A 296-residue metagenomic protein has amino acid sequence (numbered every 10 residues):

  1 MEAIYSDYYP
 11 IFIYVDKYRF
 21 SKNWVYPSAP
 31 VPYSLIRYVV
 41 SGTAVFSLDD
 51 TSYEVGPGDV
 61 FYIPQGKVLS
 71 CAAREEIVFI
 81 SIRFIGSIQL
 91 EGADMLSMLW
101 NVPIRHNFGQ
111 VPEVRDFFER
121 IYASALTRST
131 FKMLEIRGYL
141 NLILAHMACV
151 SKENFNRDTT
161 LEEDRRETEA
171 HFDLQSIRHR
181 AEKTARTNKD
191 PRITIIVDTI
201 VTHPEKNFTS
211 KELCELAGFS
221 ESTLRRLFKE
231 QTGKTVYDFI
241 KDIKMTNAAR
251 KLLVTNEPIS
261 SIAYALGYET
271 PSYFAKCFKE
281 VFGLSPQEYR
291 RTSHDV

Functional and structural regions predicted by a protein language model:
M1-K22, F61-E162: A hydrophobic/aromatic-rich effector-binding and dimerization subdomain of bacterial HTH-type transcriptional regulators
P30-F46: Short, conserved beta-strand element in jelly-roll/cupin
V40, R115-S129, V197, V201-P204 (+1 more regions): Regular secondary-structure segments
D50-P64: Short acidic-glycine-tyrosine-enriched beta hairpin
G58, T223-L224, F228, Y273-F274 (+1 more regions): Short hydrophobic/aromatic patch on the recognition helix
V102-Q110, A125-E135, A145-D198, T202 (+4 more regions): Short, Lys/Arg-enriched, Trp-marked, Pro/Gly-tolerant hinge/linker segments that flank
D198-T202, N207-E212, G218-F219, R226-P271 (+1 more regions): Terminal helix-turn-helix DNA-binding modules in bacterial transcription factors
